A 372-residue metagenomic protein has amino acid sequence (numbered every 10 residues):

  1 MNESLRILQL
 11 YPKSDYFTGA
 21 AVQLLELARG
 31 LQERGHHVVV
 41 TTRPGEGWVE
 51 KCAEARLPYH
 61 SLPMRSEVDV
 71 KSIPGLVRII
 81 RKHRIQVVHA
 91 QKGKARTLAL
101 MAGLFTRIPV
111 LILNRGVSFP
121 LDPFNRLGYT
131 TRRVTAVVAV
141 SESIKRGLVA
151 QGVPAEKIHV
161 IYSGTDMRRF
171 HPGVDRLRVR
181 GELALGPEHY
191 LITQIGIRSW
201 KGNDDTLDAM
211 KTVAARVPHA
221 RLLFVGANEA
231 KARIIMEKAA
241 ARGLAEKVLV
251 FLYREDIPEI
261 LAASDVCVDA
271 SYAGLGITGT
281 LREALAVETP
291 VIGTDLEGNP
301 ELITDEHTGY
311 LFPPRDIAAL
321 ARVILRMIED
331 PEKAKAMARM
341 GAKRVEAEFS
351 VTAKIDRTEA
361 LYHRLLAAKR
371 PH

Functional and structural regions predicted by a protein language model:
L8-L10, G186-K201, L207-M210, L223: Conserved donor-binding/catalytic core segment of Leloir-type glycosyltransferases
T41-T42, P290-G293, I303: Short hydrophobic beta-strand element within catalytic cores of glycosyltransferases and related nucleotide-activated
I108-E142, Q151: A conserved, positively charged/aromatic
H171-L185, I355: A short helix/loop element that forms part of the nucleotide-sugar donor recognition site in Leloir-type
G181, A319, R326, K333-E348 (+1 more regions): A short, well-ordered alpha-helix in the C-terminal region of glycosyltransferases
I235-Y253: Nucleotide-activated donor-binding/catalytic signature segment of Leloir-type glycosyltransferases, i.e., the conserved
A262-G276, T289: Acidic donor-binding loop of glycosyltransferase active sites
D305-E306, Y310-I317, R326-E332: Conserved acidic donor-binding segment of nucleotide-sugar-dependent glycosyltransferases
